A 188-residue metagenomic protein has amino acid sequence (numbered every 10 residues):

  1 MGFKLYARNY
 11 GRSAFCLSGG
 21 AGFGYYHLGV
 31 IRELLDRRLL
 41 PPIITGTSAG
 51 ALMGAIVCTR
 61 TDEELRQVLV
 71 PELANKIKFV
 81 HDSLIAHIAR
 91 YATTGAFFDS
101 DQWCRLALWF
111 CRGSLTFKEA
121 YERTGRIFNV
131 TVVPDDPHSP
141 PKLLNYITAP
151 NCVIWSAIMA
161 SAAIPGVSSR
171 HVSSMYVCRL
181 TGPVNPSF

Functional and structural regions predicted by a protein language model:
M1-I44, C58-F188: Patatin-like phospholipase
T45-G46, G50: Gly/Ala-rich beta-loop-alpha elbow adjacent to hydrolase catalytic centers
A51-T59: Short glycine-enriched nucleophile-adjacent loop and the immediately C-terminal alpha-helix near the catalytic center
